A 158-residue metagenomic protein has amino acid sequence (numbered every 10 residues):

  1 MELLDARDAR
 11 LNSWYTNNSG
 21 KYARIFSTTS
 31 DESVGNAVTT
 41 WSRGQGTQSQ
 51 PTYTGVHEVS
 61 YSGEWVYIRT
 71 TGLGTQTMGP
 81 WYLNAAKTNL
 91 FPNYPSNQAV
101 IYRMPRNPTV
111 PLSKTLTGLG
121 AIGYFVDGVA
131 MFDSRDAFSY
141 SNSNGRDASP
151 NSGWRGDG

Functional and structural regions predicted by a protein language model:
M1-D157: Solvent-exposed N-terminal domain segments of exported/luminal and surface proteins
